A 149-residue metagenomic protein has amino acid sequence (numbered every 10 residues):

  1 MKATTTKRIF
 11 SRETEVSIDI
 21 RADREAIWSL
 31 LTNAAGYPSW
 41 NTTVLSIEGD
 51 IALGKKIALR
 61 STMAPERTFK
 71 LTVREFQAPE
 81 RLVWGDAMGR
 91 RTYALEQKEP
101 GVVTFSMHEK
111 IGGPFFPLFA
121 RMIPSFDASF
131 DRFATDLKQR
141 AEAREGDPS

Functional and structural regions predicted by a protein language model:
M1-E48: Hydrophobic ligand-binding cavity/cleft-lining segments
S11, A64-E66, M88: Glycine-centered tight beta-turn/hairpin loop motif at sheet-sheet or coil-to-beta transitions
E15-V16, A35-T68, P79: Short beta-edge strand/loop motif at the mouth of beta-sheet-based domains
V16-I18, F69-E75, R90-Q97: Hydrophobic/aromatic beta-strand elements that line small-molecule binding cavities or substrate pockets in beta-rich
R21-E25, E75-P79, L95-T104: A short, structured loop/turn motif at beta-sheet edges
A26-L31, Y37, I57-L59, V73 (+4 more regions): Hydrophobic pocket/interface hotspot
S29-T42, P124, A128, T135 (+1 more regions): Short, intrinsically disordered, mixed-charge
V83-Q139, P148-S149: Beta-strand/loop substructures that line and gate deep hydrophobic ligand-binding cavities in soluble
